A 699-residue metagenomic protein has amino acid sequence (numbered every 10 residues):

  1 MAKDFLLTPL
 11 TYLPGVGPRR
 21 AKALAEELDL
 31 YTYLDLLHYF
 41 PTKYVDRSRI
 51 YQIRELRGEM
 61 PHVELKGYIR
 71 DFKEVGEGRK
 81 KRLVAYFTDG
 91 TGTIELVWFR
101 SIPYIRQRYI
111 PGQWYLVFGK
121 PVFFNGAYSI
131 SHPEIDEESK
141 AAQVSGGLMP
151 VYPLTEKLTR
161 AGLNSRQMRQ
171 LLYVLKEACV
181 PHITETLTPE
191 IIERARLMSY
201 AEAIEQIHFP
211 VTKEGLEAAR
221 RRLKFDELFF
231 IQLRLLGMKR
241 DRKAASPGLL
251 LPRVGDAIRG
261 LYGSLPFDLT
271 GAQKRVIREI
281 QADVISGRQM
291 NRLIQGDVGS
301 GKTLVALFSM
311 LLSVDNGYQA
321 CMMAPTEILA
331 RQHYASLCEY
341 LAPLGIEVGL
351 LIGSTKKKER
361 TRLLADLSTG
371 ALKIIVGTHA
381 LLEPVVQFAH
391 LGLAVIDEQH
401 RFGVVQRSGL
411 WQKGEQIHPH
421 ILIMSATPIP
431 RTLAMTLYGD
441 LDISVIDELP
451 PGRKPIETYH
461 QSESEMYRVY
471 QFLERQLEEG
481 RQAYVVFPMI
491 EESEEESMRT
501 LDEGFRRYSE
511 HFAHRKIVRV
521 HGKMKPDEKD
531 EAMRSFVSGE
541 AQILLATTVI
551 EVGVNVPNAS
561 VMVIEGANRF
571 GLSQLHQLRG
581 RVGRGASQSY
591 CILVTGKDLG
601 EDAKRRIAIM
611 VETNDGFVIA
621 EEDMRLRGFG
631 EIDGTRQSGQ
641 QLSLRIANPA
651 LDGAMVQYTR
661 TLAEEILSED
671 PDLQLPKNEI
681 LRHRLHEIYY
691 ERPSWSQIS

Functional and structural regions predicted by a protein language model:
Y39-D71: OB-fold nucleic-acid-binding modules
Y68, K120-P121, R234, A567 (+1 more regions): Short, surface-exposed secondary-structure boundary micro-motifs
V75-S264: Upstream accessory/linker segments immediately N-terminal to the RecA-like ATPase cores of bacterial MutS and a subset
D136-A141, L393, R407-W411, I423 (+8 more regions): N-terminal cationic and glycine-rich segments that engage phosphates or anionic surfaces
K243, R275-R278, Q289-A608: Inter-lobe coupling/hinge segments of SF2-like helicase ATPases
F267-I277: N-terminal pre-Walker A segment at the start of P-loop NTPase domains
H514, M533-L544, I550-P557, M562-E565 (+3 more regions): Accessory helical-bundle/CTD segments and flexible terminal tails appended to RecA-like ATPase motors
